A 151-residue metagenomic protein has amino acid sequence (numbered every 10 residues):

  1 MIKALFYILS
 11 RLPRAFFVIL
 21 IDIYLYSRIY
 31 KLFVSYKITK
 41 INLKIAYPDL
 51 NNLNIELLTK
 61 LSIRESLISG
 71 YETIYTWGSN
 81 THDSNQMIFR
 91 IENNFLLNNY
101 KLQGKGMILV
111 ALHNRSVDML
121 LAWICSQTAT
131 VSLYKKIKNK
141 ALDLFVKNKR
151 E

Functional and structural regions predicted by a protein language model:
M1-I108, D143-K147: Membrane-anchoring hydrophobic helices of lipid-metabolizing enzymes
K105-E151: Catalytic core of membrane glycerolipid acyltransferases/transacylases, capturing the structured, soluble-facing
